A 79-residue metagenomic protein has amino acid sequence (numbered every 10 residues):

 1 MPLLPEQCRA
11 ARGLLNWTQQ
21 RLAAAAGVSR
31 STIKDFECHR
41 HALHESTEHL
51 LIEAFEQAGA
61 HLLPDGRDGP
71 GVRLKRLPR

Functional and structural regions predicted by a protein language model:
M1-L3: A detector for short, charged/polar N-terminal pre-domain segments
E6-R21, R76-L77: Short basic helix-loop element that most often maps to the first helix and adjoining turn of HTH DNA-binding modules
N16-K34: Short alpha-helical DNA-recognition segment
G27, S46-L63: DNA major-groove recognition helix of helix-turn-helix/homeodomain DNA-binding modules
A60-R79: Helix-turn-helix/homeodomain-like alpha-helical modules used for DNA recognition and transcription-factor dimerization
